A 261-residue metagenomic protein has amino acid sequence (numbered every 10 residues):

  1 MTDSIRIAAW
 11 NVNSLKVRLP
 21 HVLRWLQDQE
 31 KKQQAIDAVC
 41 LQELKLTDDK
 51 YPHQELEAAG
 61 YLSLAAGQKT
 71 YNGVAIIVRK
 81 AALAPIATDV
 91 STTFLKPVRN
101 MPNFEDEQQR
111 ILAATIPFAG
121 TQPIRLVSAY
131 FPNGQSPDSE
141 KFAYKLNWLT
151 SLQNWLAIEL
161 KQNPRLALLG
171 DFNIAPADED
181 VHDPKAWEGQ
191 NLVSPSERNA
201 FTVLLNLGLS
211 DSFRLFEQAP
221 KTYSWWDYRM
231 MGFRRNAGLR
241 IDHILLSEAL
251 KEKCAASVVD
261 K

Functional and structural regions predicted by a protein language model:
M1-A58, L62-V74, P176: N-terminal, active-site-proximal structural segment of metallo-dependent hydrolase catalytic domains
S4-S14, P123-D138: Active-site-proximal beta-strand elements of phosphoester/diester hydrolases
N13, K45, Y130-P132, N173-A175 (+1 more regions): Catalytic metal-binding/acid-base residues of hydrolase active sites
L44-K45, Y51-Q135: Structured beta-strand-rich core segments of catalytic domains in phosphoester-bond hydrolases
D48, E55-E57, L62, I86-V98 (+1 more regions): Metal-dependent phosphoester-hydrolase catalytic domains
L95-N103, F131-L149, K185-Q190: Surface-exposed cleft-lining segments at the edges of enzyme active sites
F142-N163: A long, amphipathic alpha-helix that forms part of the scaffold/cap immediately adjacent to metal-dependent active
P164-D178, H182: Acidic/histidine-rich, metal-coordinating catalytic segments
